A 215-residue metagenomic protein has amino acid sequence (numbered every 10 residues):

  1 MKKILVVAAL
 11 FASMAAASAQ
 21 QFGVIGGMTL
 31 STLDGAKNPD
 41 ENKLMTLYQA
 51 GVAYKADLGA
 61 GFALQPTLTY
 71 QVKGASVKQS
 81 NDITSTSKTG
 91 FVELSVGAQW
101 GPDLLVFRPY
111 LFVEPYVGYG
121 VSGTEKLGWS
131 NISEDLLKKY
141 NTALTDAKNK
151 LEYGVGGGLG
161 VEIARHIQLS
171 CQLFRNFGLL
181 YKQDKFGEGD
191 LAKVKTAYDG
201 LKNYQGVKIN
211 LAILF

Functional and structural regions predicted by a protein language model:
I4-M14: Sec-dependent N-terminal signal peptides
Q21, T29, R165, L201-F215: Outer-membrane beta-barrel "beta-signal"
Q21-G23, D40-T86: Glycine- and aromatic-enriched membrane insertion/assembly motifs of diderm outer-membrane and organelle channel
F22, F62-L64, V106, R165-L169: Repeated loop/turn-to-beta-strand initiation elements of outer-membrane beta-barrel proteins
V24-G26, P66-L68, V96, L111-P115 (+3 more regions): Membrane-embedded beta-strand positions of outer-membrane beta-barrel proteins
M28-T32, A56, Y70-G74, W100-P102 (+3 more regions): Transmembrane beta-strands of outer-membrane beta-barrel pores
T32-L44, V72-G90, G118-G156, G178-K208: Extracellular/periplasm-exposed beta-strand and loop segments of Gram-negative cell-envelope proteins, dominated by
L47-G51, A63, E93-G97, G156 (+1 more regions): Membrane-embedded beta-strand positions in outer-membrane beta-barrel channels/transporters
